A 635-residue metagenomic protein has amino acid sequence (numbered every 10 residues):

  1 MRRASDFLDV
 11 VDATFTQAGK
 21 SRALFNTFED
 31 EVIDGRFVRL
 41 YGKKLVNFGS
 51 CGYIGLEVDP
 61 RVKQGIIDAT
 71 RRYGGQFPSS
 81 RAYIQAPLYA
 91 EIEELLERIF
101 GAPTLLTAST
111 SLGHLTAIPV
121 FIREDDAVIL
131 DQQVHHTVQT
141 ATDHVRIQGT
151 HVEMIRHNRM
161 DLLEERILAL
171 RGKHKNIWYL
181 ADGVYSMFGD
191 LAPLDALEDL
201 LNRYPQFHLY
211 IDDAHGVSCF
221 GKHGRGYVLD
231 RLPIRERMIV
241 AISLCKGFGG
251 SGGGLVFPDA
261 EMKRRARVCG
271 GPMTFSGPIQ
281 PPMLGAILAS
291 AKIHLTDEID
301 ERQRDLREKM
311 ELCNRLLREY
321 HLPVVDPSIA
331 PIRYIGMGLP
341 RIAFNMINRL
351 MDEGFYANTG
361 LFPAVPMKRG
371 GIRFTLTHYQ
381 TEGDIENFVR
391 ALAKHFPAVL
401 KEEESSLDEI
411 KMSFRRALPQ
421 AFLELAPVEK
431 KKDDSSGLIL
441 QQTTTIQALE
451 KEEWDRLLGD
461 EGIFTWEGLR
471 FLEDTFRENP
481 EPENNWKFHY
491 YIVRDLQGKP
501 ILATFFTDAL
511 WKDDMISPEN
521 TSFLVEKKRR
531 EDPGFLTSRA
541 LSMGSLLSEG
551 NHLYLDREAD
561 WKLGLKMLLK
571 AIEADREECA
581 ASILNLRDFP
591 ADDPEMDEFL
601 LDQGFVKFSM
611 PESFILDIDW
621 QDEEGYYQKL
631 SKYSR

Functional and structural regions predicted by a protein language model:
N26, Q303-N314, Y320-E353, A364 (+3 more regions): Conserved PLP-binding catalytic core of the aspartate aminotransferase-like
P60, Q64-R72, E94, R98 (+1 more regions): PLP-dependent enzyme catalytic core of the Aspartate aminotransferase-like
Q64-S109: Conserved N-terminal alpha-helix of the aminotransferase class I/II PLP-enzyme fold
V120-H136: Conserved PLP-anchoring active-site segment centered on the Schiff-base-forming lysine
E153-Y210: Active-site phosphate-binding strand-loop segment of PLP-dependent enzymes
L232-R265: Active-site PLP attachment segment
P278-E298, D305, K309, R318: Structural motif of enzymes handling amino- and sulfur-group chemistry
P419-R635: N-acyltransferase acceptor-side catalytic subdomain
